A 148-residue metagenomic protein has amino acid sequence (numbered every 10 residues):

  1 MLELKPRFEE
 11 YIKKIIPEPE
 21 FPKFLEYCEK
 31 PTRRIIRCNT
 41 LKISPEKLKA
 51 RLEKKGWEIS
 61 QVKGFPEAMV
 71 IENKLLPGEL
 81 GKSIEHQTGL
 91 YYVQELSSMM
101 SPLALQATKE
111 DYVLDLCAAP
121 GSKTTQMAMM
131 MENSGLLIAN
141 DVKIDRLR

Functional and structural regions predicted by a protein language model:
M1-R148: S-adenosylmethionine
